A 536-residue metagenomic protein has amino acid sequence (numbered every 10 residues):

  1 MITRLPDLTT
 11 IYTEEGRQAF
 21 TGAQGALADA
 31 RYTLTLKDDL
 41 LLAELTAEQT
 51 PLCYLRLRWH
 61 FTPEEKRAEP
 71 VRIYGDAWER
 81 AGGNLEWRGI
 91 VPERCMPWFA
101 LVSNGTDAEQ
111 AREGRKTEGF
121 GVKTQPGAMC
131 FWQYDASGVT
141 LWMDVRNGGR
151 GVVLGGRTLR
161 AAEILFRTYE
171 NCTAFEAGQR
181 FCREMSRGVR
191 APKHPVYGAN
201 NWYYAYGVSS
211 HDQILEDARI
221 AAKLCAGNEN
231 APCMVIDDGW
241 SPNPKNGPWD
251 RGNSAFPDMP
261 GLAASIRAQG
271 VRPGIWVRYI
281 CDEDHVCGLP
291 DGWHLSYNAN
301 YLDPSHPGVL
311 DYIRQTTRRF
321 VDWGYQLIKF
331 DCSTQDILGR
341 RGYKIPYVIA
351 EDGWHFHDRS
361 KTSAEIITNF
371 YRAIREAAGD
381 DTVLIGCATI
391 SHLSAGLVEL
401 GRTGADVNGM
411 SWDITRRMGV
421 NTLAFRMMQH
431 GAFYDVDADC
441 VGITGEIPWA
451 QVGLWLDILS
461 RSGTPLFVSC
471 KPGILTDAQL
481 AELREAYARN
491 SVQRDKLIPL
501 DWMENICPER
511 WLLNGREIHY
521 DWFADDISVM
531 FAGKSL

Functional and structural regions predicted by a protein language model:
I2-P232, L327: Carbohydrate-recognition beta-sandwich/jelly-roll modules in extracellular/periplasmic carbohydrate-active proteins
D38-D39, L459-G463, F467, L500-L536: Carbohydrate-binding surface patches
G156, A162, L456-L459, L466: Hydrophobic targeting/anchoring helices
W202-Y204, G239, E446, K471: Short strand-loop junctions, especially beta-strand C-caps/beta-turns that link beta-sheets to coils or alpha-helices
I220-K223, G227, S241, C281-D282 (+1 more regions): Glycine-rich, acidic and aromatic/proline-enriched surface loops and short helix-turn segments that act as binding
N230-G445, Q451, Q479, R484: Aromatic- and carboxylate-enriched substrate-binding clefts and catalytic-loop regions of carbohydrate-active enzymes
A438, C470-L475, I498-W502: Short coil/turn segments at secondary-structure boundaries
I458-R494: Catalytic cores of secreted or luminal carbohydrate-active enzymes
